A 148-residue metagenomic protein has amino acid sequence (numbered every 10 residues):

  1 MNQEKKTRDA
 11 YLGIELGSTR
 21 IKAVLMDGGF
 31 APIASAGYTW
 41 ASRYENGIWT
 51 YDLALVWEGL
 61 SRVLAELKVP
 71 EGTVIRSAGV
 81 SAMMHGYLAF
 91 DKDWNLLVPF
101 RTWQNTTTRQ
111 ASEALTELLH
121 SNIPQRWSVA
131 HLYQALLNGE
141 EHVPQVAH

Functional and structural regions predicted by a protein language model:
M1-V98: N-terminal glycine/serine-rich phosphate-binding loop of ATP-dependent small-molecule kinases, especially carbohydrate
E66-H148: Glycine-rich phosphate-binding/catalytic subdomain of phosphoryl-transfer and nucleotide/sugar-phosphate-processing
